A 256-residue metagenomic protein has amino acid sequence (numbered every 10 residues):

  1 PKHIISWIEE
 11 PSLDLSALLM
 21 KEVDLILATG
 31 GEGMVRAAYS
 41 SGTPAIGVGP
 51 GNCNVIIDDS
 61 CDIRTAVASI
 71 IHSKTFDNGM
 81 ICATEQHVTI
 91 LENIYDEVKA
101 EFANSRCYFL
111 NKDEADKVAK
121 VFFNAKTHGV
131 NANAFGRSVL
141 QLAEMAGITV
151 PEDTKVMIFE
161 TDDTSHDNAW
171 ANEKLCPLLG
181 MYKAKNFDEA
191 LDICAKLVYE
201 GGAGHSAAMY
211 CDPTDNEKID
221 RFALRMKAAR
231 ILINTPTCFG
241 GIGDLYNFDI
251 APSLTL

Functional and structural regions predicted by a protein language model:
P1-H3, E217: A glycine-rich phosphate/pyrophosphate-binding beta-strand-loop-alpha-helix module
H3-E9, L27-G30, A45-V48, L110-K112 (+2 more regions): General beta-strand structural signal in soluble alpha/beta enzymes
I5-V23: A structured beta-alpha segment of the ubiquitous adenosine-cofactor-binding alpha/beta core
E9-D14, G33-M34, T214-N216, C238-G240: Short acidic loop-to-helix transition motifs that present clustered carboxylates
E22, S41-G42, M226-K227: Short, structured coil segments at secondary-structure junctions
I26-A38: Glycine-rich phosphate-binding loop
V35-S165: ALDH superfamily catalytic-core signature
I148-L256: Conserved C-terminal structural/oligomerization subdomain of aldehyde/semialdehyde dehydrogenase
